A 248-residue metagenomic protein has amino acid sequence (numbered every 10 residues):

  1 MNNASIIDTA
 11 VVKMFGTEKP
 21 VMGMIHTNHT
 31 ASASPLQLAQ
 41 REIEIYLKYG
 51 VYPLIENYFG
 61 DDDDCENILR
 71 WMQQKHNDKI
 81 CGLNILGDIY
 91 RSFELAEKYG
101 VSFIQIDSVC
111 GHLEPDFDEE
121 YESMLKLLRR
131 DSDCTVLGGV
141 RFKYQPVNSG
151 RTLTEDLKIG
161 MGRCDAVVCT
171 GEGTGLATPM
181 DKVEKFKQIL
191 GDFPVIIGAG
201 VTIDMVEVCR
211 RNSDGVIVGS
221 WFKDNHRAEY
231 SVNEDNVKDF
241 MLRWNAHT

Functional and structural regions predicted by a protein language model:
N2-K79, R151-G162, V237-L242: Conserved N-terminal beta1-alpha1 strand-loop-helix module at the mouth
N3-V11, Y58-Q73, G87-E94, C110-S132 (+3 more regions): Active-site-adjacent beta->alpha loops and helix N-cap segments on the catalytic face of soluble alpha/beta enzymes
T17-M22, K75-I85, D131-Q145, K185-A199: Short beta-strand/loop segments at the ligand-binding rim of alpha/beta enzyme cores
G23, Y46, I104, G160 (+3 more regions): Conserved, mostly hydrophobic/aromatic
T27-T30, Y90-R91, L95-V168: Conserved anion-binding
N28, V51-I55, S102-F117, R163-L176 (+2 more regions): Glycine-rich phosphate-binding active-site loops on the catalytic face of alpha/beta enzymes
S34, D88-V101, R151-K158, I189 (+1 more regions): Catalytic cores of alpha/beta
Q40, E155-G171, L176-F193, D204 (+1 more regions): Internal alpha/beta core interface subdomains
